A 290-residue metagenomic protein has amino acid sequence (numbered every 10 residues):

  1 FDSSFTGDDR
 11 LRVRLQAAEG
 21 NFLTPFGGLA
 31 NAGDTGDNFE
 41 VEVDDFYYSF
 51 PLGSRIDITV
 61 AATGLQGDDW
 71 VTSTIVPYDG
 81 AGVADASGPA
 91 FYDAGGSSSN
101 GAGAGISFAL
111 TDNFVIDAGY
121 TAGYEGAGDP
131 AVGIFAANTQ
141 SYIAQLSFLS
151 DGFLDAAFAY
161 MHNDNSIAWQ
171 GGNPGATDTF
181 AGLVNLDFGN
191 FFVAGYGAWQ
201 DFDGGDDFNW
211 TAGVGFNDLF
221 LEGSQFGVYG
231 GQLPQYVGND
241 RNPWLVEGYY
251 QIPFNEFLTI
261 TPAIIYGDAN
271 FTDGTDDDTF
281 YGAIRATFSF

Functional and structural regions predicted by a protein language model:
F1-E125, S147-D151, T211-Q235: Outer membrane beta-barrel
G20-F22, G67-D68, E125-G126, N165-I167 (+3 more regions): Flexible loop/turn segments at secondary-structure boundaries
T24-N31, G126-F135, S166-G175, F271-T275: Solvent-exposed loop segments that connect transmembrane elements
D34-G36, Y92-A94, V132-I134, L146 (+4 more regions): Outer-membrane beta-barrel proteins
G103, A263, A283-R285: Terminal short linear interaction segments
D112-N113, A137-S141, S147-G248: Detector for outer-membrane/organellar transmembrane beta-barrel domains, recognizing the amphipathic beta-strand
P243-F280: Internal helix-turn-beta structural module
D278-F290: Outer-membrane beta-barrel "beta-signal"
